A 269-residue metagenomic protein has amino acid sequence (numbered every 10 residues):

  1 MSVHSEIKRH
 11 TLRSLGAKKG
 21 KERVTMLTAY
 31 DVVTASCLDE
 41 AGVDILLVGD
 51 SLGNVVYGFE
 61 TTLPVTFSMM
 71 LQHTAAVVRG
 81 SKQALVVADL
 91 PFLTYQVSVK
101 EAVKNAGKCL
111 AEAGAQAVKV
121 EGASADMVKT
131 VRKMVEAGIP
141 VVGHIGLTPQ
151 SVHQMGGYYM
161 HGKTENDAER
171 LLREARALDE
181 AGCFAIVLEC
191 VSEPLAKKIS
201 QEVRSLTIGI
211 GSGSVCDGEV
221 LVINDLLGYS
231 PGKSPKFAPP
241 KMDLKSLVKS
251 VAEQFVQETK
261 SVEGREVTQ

Functional and structural regions predicted by a protein language model:
S2-Q269: Alpha/beta enzyme core
